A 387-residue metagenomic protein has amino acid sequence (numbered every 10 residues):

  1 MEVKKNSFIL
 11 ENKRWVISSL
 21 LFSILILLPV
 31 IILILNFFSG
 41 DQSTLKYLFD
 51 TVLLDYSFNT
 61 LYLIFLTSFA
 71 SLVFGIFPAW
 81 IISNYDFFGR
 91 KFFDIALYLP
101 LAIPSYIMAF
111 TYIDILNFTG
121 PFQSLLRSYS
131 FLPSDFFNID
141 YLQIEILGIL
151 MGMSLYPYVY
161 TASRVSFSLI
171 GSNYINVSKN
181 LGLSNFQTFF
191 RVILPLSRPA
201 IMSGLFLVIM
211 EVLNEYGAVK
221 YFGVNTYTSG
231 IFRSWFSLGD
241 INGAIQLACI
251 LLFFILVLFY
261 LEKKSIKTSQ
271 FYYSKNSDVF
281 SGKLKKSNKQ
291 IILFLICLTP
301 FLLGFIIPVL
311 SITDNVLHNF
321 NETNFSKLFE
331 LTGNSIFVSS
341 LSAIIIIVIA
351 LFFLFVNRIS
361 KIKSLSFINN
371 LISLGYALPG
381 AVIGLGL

Functional and structural regions predicted by a protein language model:
M1-L10: Short, Lys/Arg-rich, polar N-terminal cytosolic tail immediately upstream of the first transmembrane signal-anchor
E2-V3, L126, G171-S172, Q187 (+3 more regions): Feature of multi-pass inner-membrane transport and sensor proteins that recognizes transmembrane helices together
L10-G40, T51-F167, L196-Y216, A244-K263 (+2 more regions): Membrane-water interface segments at the C-terminal ends of transmembrane alpha-helices in multi-pass inner-membrane
D41, A162-N176, N185, L213 (+1 more regions): Transmembrane helix boundary and interhelical loop/hinge segments in multi-pass membrane proteins
P100, Y174-L181: Helix-loop-helix units of permease transmembrane domains in multi-pass membrane transporters, especially ABC
L181-L183, P195: Glycine/proline-centered hinge or cleavage motifs at structural transition points of membrane proteins
L213-L238: Glycine-rich helix-loop "coupling/hinge" segments at transmembrane-helix boundaries in multipass transporters
